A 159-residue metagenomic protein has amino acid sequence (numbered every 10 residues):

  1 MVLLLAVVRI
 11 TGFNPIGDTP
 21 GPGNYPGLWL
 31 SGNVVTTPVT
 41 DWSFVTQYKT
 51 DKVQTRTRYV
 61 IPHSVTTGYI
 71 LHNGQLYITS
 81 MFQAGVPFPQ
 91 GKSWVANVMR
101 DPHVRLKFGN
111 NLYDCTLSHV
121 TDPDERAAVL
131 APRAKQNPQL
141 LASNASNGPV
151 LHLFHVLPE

Functional and structural regions predicted by a protein language model:
M1-G12: Hydrophobic membrane-insertion alpha-helices, especially the h-region of bacterial N-terminal signal peptides
I10-P62: Short, conserved active-site entrance elements at the starts or edges of catalytic domains
N14, A84-E159: Short, structured beta-strand-loop surface elements
G23-P26, P38-S43, Y48-T50, Y77-I78 (+2 more regions): N-terminal start-of-chain detector that recognizes signal peptides and the immediate post-cleavage beginning
P26-L30, I70, I78, P89 (+2 more regions): Compositionally biased, intrinsically disordered low-complexity regions enriched in proline and serine
W29, V45-Q47, K52, G74 (+3 more regions): Alpha-helical context
Y48-V86, C115-T116: Short beta-strand segments
